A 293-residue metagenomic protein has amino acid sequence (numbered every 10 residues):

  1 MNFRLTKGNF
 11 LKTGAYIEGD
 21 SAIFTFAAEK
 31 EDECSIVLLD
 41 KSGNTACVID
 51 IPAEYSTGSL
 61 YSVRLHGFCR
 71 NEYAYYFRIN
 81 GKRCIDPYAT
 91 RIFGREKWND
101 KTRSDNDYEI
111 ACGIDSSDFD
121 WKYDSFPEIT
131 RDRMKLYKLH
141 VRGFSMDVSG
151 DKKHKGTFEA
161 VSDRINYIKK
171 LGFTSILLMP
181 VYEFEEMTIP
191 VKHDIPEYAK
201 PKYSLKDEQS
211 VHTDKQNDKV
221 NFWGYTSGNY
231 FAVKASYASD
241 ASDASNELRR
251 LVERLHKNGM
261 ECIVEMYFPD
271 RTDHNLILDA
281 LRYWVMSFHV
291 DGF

Functional and structural regions predicted by a protein language model:
M1-G19, A46, Y55-K138, S145-G156: The feature marks proteins involved in alpha-glucan
D20-F24: Structural beta-strand segments of beta-rich domains
F26, F77, L139, I168 (+3 more regions): Conserved, mostly hydrophobic/aromatic
A27-E33: Short proline/glycine-enriched turn/loop motifs at strand-loop junctions of beta-rich domains
G43-D50: Surface-exposed loop/edge segments in extracytoplasmic proteins
K135-Y137, I176-L178, C262-V264, F293: Hydrophobic faces of well-ordered beta-strands that scaffold small-molecule active sites in alpha/beta enzyme cores
G150-T157, T188-K257, D270-G292: Aromatic- and acidic-residue-enriched carbohydrate-binding clefts of CAZyme catalytic domains
D163-V181: Catalytic domains of carbohydrate-active enzymes, especially glycoside hydrolases
